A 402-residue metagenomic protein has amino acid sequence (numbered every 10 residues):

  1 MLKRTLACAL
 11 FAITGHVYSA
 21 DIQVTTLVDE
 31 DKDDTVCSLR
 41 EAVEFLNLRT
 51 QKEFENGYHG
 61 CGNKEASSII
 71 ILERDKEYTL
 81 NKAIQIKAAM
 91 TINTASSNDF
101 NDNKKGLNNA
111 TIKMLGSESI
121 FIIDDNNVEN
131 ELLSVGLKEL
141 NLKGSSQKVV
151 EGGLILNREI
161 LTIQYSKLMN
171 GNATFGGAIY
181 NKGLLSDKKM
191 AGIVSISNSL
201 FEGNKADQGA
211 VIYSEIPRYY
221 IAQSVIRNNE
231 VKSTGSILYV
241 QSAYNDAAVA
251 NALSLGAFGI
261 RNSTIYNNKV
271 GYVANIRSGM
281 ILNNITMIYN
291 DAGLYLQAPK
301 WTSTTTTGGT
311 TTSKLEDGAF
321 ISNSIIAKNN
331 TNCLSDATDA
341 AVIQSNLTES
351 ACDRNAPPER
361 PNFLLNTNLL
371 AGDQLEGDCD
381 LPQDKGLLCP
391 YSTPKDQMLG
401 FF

Functional and structural regions predicted by a protein language model:
M1-Y18: Gram-negative bacterial Sec-dependent N-terminal signal peptides
V17-E151, G308-G309, L315, S322 (+1 more regions): N-terminal, post-signal-peptide segments of secreted/periplasmic proteins
S19-A20, A88-A89, N157-I160, E215-R218 (+1 more regions): Short glycine/proline-enriched coil/turn segments at helix->beta-strand junctions
V24-T25, E73, N93, K113 (+9 more regions): Residue-level detector of conserved, well-ordered beta-strand and adjacent loop positions that form binding/recognition
D29, A42, E77, A83 (+21 more regions): Disulfide-stabilized cysteine-rich extracellular repeat microdomains
V36-R49, N93, I120, T174-N181 (+2 more regions): Conserved long hydrophobic alpha-helices within structured protein cores
L107, N127-E230: Right-handed parallel beta-helix
T162-Q164, V194, S214, Y220-F402: Predominantly extracellular beta-rich ligand-binding scaffolds that present long acidic/polar faces for carbohydrate
